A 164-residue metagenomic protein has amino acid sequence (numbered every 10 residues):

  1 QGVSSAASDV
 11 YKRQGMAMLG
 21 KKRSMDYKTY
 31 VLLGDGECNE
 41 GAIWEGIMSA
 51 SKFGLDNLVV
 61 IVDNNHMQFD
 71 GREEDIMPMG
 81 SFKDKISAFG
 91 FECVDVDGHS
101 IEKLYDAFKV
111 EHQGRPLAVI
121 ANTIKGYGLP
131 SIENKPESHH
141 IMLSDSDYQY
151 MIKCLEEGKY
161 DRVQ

Functional and structural regions predicted by a protein language model:
Q1-A7, Y11: Single conserved hydrophobic/aromatic residue that forms the stacking wall/gate of nucleotide- or nucleobase-binding
K12, K21-K22, K28-V60, Q68-D70: Glycine- and Gly-Pro-enriched alpha-helical subdomains that act as flexible, kink-prone "lid/hinge" or packing modules
A17, L32-L33, V60-D63, I120-N122: Short beta-strand segments
S24-Y27, E74-D106, E156-Q164: Conserved thiamine diphosphate
A42-W44, D70-E74, L129-N134: Short acidic, glycine/serine/threonine-rich loops at helix termini
N65-M67, H99, I124: Active-site beta-loop-alpha junctions enriched in small/polar residues
H66-M67, F89, K135: Gly-rich Lys/Arg/Thr-decorated short loops/hinges at beta-loop-alpha junctions or inter-strand turns that position
I101-Q164: Glycine/aspartate-rich loop-and-adjacent alpha/beta segment that forms the canonical ThDP
